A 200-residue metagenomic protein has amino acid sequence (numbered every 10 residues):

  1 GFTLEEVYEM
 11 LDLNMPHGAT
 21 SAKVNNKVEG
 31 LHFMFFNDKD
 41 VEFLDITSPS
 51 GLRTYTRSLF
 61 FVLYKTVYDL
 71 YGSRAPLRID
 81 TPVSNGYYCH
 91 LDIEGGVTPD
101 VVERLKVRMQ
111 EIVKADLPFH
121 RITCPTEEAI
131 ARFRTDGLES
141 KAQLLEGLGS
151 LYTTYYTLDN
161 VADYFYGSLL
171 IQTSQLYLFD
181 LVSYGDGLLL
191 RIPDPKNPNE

Functional and structural regions predicted by a protein language model:
G1-N14: Short amphipathic, charge-patterned alpha-helical segments
T3-E6, S58, V62, D100 (+1 more regions): Generic recognition of stable, solvent-exposed alpha-helical segments in well-folded globular domains
Y8, R53-L70: Active/ligand-binding-proximal structured segments within catalytic/core domains that scaffold catalytic residues
N14, S73-R74: Short coil/loop linkers at secondary-structure junctions
G18-V24, F33-R53, T66, A75-S84 (+1 more regions): Auxiliary tRNA-acceptor-end handling modules of aminoacyl-tRNA synthetases
